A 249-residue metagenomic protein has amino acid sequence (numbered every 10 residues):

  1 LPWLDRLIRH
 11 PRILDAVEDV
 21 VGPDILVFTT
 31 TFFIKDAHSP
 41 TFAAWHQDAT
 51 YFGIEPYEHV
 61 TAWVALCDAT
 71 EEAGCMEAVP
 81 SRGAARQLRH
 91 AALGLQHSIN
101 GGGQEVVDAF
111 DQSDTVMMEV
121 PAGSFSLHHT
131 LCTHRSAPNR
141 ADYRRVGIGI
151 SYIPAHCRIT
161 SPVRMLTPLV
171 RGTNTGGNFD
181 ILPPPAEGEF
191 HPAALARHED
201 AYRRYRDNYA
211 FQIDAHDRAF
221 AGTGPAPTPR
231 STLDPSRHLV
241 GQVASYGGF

Functional and structural regions predicted by a protein language model:
L1-I54: Non-heme Fe(II)-dependent double-stranded beta-helix
V20, H46, G53-E71, E119-A122 (+2 more regions): Short, conserved beta-strand element in jelly-roll/cupin
F28, E58, E72-G74, V116 (+1 more regions): Residues that flank catalytic or metal-binding motifs in active/ligand-binding sites
F33-K35, T50, A69-E71, G83-A84 (+2 more regions): Short, solvent-exposed loop/turn segments at secondary-structure junctions
P40, C75-M76, L88-A91, I159-R164: Short aromatic-enriched loop/helix-cap "lid" or pocket-rim segments at secondary-structure transitions that line
Q47, Q96, G102-D111, R144 (+1 more regions): Short, surface-exposed loop/helix-turn segments at secondary-structure junctions that function as lids/hinges flanking
E71-A137: Double-stranded beta-helix
L131-F249: Non-heme Fe(II)/2-oxoglutarate
